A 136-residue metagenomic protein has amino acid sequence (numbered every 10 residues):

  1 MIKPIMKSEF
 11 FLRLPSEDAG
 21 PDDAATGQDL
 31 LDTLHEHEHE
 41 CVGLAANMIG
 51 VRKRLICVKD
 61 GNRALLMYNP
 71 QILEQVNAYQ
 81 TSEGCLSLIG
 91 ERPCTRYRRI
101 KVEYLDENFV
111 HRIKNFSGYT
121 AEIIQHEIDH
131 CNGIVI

Functional and structural regions predicted by a protein language model:
M1-I136: Positively charged
